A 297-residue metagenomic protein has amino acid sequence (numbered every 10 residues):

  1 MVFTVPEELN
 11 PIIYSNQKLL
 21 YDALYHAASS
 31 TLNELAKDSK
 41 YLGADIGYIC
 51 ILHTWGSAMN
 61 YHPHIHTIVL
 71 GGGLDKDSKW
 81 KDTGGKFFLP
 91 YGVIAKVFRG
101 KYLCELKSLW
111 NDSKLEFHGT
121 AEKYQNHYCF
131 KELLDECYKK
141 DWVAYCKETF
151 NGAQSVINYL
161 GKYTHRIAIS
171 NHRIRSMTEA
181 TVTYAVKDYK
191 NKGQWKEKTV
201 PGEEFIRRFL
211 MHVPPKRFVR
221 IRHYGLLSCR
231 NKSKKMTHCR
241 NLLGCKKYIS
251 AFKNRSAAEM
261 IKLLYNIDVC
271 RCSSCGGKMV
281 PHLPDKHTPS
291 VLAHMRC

Functional and structural regions predicted by a protein language model:
V2-C297: Beta->alpha loop/short-helix hinge microenvironment recognizer with preference for catalytic Tyr/His contexts
